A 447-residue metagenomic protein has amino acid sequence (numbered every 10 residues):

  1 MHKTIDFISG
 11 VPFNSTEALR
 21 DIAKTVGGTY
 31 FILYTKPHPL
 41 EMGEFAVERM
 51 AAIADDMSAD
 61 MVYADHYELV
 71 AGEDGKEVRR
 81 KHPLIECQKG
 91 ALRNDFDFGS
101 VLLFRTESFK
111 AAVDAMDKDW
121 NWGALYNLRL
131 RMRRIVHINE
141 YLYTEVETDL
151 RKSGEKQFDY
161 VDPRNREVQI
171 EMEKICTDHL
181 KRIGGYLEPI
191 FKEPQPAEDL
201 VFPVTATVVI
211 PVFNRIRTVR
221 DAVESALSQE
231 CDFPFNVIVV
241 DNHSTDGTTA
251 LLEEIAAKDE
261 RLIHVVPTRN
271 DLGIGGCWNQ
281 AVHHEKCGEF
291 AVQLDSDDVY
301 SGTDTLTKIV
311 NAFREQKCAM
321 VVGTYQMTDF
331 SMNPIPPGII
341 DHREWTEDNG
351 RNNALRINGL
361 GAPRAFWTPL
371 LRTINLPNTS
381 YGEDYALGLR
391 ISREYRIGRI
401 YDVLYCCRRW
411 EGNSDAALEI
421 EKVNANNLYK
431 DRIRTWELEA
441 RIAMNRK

Functional and structural regions predicted by a protein language model:
M1-T4, E224-P234: Short, acidic, metal-binding catalytic loop of nucleotide-sugar glycosyltransferases
P12-T25, T268-K286: Glycine-rich, basic loop-to-helix element that forms the pyrophosphate-binding segment of sugar-nucleotide handling
G28-E41, G288-V299: Short beta-strand-to-loop acidic/aromatic patch adjacent to the donor-nucleotide binding site
P39-E77, D304-P337: Conserved donor NDP-sugar-binding/catalytic core segment of glycosyltransferases
P39-L40, D241-L251, N270: A conserved acidic beta->alpha catalytic loop
R79-F104, R343-A365: A recurrent flexible, glycine/aromatic-enriched loop bordering the glycosyltransferase active site that acts as
K118-L128, S380-L387: Acidic donor-binding loop at a coil-to-helix junction in glycosyltransferase catalytic cores that engages
V136-T148, T324, G398-L404, R408: Catalytic beta-strand/loop signature of glycosyltransferases that borders the donor
